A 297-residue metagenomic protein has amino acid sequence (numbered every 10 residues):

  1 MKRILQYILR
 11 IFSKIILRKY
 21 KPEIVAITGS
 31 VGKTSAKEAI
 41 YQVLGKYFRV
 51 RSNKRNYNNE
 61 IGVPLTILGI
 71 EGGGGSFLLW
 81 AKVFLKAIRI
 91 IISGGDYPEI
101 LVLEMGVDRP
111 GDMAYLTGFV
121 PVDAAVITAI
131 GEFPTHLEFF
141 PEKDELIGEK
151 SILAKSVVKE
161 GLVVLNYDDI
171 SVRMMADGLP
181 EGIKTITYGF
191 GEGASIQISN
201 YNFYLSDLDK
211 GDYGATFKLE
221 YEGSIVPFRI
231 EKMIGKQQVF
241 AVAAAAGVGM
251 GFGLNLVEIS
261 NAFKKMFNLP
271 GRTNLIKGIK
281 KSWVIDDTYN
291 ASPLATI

Functional and structural regions predicted by a protein language model:
M1-R10: N-terminal pre-Walker A segment at the start of P-loop NTPase domains
R10, K14-Y20, G45-G148, G235 (+1 more regions): ATP-dependent carboxylate-amine ligase catalytic core
Y20-P22, P98-E99, T117-G118, V122-W283: Acidic, Mg2+-coordinating active-site environments of NTP-dependent enzymes
A26, R51-S52, I100-E104, V163-V164 (+1 more regions): Short catalytic-loop micro-motif centered on adjacent basic/acidic residues
I27, S35-N53: A conserved segment at the C-terminal end of the G1
G106-P110, D169-I170, N290-A291: Short beta->alpha connector loops
G271, Y289-T296: Glycine-rich phosphate/pyrophosphate-binding beta-alpha loops
